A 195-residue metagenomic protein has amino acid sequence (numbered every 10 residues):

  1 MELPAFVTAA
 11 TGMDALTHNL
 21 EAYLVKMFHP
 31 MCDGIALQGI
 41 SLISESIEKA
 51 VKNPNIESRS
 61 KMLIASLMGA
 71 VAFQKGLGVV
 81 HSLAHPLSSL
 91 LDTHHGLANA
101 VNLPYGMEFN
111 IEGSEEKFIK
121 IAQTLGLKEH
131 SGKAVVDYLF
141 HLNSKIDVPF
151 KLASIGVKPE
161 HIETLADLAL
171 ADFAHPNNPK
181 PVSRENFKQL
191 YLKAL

Functional and structural regions predicted by a protein language model:
M1-K75: Carboxylate- and glycine-rich phosphate/diphosphate-binding segment that chelates Mg2+/Mn2+
L16-L20, M62-G69, L103, L139 (+3 more regions): Short alpha-helical scaffolding segments that buttress acidic/His motifs in well-ordered protein cores
T17-Y23, F28, P86, L90 (+2 more regions): Glycine-rich flexible loops
A36, R59-M62, F118, V135 (+2 more regions): Hydrophobic packing residues in well-ordered alpha-helices of helical domains and bundles
L67-N99, F173-P176: Glycine-rich phosphate/pyrophosphate-binding beta-alpha loops
S89-H161: Gly/Pro-rich interdomain helix-loop hinge
P159-L195: Short, amphipathic C-terminal "tail helix"
